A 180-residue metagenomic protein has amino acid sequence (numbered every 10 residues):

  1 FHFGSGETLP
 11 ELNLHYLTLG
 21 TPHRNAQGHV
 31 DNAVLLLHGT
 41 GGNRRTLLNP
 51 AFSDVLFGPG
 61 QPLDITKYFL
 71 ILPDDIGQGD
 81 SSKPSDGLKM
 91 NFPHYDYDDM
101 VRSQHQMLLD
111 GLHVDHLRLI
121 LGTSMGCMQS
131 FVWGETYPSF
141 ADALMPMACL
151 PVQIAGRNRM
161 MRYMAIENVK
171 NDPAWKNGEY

Functional and structural regions predicted by a protein language model:
F1-P22: N-terminal cap/lid segment of alpha/beta-hydrolase-fold proteins
G4, F57-Q61, Q106-L109, L119 (+1 more regions): Catalytic micro-motifs at enzyme active sites that drive phosphoryl/nucleotidyl and oxygen chemistry
P10, I65-T66, L112-D115, S139: Structured loop/turn residues at beta-strand edges in well-structured enzyme cores
L17-D86: N-terminal cap/lid subdomain of alpha/beta-hydrolase-fold enzymes
N49-F52, S85-G87, E135, N158-R162: Short, glycine/charged-enriched secondary-structure capping and boundary segments
Q61-G111, Y163-V169: Cap/lid segment of the alpha/beta-hydrolase catalytic domain
D115-G156: Conserved hydrolase catalytic core segment
F140-A141, P146-Y180: Alpha/beta-hydrolase-fold enzymes
